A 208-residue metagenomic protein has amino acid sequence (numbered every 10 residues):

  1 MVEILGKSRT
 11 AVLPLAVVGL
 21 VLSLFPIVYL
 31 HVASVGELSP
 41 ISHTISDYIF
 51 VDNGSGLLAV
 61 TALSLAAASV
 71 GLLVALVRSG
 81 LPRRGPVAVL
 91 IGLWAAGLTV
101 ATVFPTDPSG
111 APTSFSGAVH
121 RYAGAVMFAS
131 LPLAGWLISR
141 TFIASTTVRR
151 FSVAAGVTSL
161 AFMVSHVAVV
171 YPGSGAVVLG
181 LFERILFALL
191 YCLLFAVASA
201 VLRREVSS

Functional and structural regions predicted by a protein language model:
E3-R204: Hydrophobic, aromatic-enriched alpha-helical segments typical of multi-pass transmembrane helices
V206-S208: Short, highly charged, low-complexity non-transmembrane loops/tails of multi-pass membrane proteins
